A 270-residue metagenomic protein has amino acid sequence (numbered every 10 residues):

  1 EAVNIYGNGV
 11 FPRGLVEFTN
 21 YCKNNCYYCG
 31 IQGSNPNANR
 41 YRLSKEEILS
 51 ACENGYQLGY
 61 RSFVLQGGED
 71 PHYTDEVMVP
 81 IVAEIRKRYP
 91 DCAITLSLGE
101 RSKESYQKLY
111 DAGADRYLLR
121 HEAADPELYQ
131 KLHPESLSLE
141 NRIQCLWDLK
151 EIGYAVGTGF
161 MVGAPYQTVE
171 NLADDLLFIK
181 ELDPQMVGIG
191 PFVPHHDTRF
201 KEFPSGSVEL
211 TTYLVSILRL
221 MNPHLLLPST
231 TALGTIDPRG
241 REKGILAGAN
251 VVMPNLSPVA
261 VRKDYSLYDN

Functional and structural regions predicted by a protein language model:
E1-F11: An N-cap/entry alpha-helix motif that binds or orients negatively charged groups
F11-E46: Canonical Radical SAM [4Fe-4S] cluster-binding loop centered on the CxxxCxxC motif and its immediate flanking residues
R13-V16, P36, V64-D75, E127 (+2 more regions): Glycine-rich, proline-tolerant flexible connector loops at the mouths of alpha/beta enzymes
G14, C52, V79-A83, Y106 (+3 more regions): Generic structural signal for well-ordered alpha-helices, preferentially at hydrophobic/aromatic core positions
C26, L65, L119, L149 (+3 more regions): Conserved, mostly hydrophobic/aromatic
G33-I48, G55-E76, V82-L146, A155-V162 (+1 more regions): Core AdoMet radical
S50, Y56, K180-N270: Auxiliary Fe-S-binding modules of radical SAM enzymes
S102-D111, P165-I179, G234-A247: Catalytic cores of alpha/beta
